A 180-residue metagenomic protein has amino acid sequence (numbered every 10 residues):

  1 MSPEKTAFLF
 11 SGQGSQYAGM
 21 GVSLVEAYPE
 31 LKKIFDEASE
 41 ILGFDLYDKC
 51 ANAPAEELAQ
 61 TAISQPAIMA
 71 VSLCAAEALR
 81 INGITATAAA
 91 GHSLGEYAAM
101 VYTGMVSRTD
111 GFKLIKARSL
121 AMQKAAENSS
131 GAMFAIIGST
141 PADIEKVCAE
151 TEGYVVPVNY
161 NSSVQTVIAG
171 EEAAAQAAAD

Functional and structural regions predicted by a protein language model:
M1-S2, Y160: Short, flexible hinge/linker loops that cap or flank conserved catalytic cores
S2-A90, I168: Helix-rich "cap/lid" substructures immediately adjacent to catalytic or cofactor-binding pockets
Q13-S15, L42, T103-D180: Alpha/beta catalytic cores of group-transfer enzymes, especially the acyltransferase/condensing modules of polyketide
G21, V101-T103: Short acidic, glycine/serine/threonine-rich loops at helix termini
K33, A67, S93-L94, V106 (+1 more regions): An amphipathic alpha-helix/helix-turn recognition signal
P54, L94, S163: Positions that flank functional sites
I68, A75, A99-V101, A121: Hydrophobic side chains within alpha-helical segments
S72, T87-G95, A99, S107: Gly/Ala-rich beta-loop-alpha elbow adjacent to hydrolase catalytic centers
